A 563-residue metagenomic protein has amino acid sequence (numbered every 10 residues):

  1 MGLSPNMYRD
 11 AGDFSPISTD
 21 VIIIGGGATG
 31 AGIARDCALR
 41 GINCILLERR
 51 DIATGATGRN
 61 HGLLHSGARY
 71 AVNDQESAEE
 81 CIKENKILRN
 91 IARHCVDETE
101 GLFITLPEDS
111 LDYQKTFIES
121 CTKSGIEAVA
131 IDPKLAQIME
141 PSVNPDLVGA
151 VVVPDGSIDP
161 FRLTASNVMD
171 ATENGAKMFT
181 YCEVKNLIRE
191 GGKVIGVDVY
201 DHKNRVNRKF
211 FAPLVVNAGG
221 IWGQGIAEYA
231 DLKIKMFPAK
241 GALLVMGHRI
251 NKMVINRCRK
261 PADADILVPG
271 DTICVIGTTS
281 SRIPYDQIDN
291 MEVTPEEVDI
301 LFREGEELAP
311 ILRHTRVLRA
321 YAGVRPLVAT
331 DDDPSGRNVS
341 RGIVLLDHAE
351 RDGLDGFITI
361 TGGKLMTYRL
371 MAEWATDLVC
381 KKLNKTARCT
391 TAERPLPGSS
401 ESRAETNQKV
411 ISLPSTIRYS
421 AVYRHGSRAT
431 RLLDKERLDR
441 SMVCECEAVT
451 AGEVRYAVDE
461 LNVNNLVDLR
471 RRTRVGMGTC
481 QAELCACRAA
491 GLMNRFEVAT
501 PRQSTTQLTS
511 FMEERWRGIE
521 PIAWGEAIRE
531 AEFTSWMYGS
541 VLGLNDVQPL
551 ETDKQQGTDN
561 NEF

Functional and structural regions predicted by a protein language model:
M1-V21, L39-R40: Extreme N-terminal leader/targeting segments of oxidoreductases
I17-T19, N204-L214: Core beta-strand elements of the Rossmann-like FAD/NAD(P) dinucleotide-binding domain in flavoenzyme oxidoreductases
G26-G27, R49: Glycine-rich Rossmann-fold phosphate-binding loop(s) that bind the pyrophosphate of adenine dinucleotide cofactors
A38-G58: Glycine-rich FAD pyrophosphate-binding loop
G62-M139, D265, R403-P414, E530: Dinucleotide-binding Rossmann-like beta1-alpha1 core, especially the glycine-rich loop that anchors the ADP
I104-N174, F179-T180, N186-K193, D198 (+3 more regions): Flavin (FAD/FMN) cofactor-binding and adjacent substrate-gating region of FAD-dependent oxidoreductase domains
P160, D170, K235-A242, R249-I250 (+3 more regions): C-terminal catalytic lobe of FAD-dependent flavoproteins
N217-D231: Flavin (primarily FAD) binding-site architecture
